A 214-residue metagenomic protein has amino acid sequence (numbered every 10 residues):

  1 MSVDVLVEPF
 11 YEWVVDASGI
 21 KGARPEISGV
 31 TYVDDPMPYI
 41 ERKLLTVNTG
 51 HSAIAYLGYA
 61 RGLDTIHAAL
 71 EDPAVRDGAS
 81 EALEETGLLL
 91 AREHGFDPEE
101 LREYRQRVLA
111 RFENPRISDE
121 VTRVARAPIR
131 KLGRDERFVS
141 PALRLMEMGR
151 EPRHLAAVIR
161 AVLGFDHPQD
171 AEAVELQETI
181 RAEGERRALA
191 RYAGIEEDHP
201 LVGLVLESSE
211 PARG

Functional and structural regions predicted by a protein language model:
M1-G214: Substrate/ligand-engaging "lid" and interaction regions
